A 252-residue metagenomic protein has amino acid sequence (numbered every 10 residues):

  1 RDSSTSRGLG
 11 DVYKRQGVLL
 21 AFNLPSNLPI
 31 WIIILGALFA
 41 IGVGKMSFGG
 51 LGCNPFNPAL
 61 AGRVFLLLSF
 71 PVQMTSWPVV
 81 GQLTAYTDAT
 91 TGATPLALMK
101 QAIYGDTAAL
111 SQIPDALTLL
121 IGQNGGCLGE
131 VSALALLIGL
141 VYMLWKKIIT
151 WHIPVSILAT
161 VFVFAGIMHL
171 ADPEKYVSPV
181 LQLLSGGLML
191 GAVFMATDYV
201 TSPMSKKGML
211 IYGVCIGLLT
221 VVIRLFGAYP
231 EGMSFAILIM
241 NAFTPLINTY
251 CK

Functional and structural regions predicted by a protein language model:
R1, G17-V18, F22, A37-G49 (+12 more regions): Transmembrane alpha-helical segments of multi-pass membrane transport proteins and ion-pumping complexes
R1, R15-S26, S111-G122, I138-K147 (+2 more regions): Short juxtamembrane and helix-loop transition motifs at transmembrane-helix boundaries in membrane proteins
D2-Y13: Single conserved hydrophobic/aromatic residue that forms the stacking wall/gate of nucleotide- or nucleobase-binding
K14-R15, W31-L35, A61, A133-L137 (+4 more regions): Hydrophobic alpha-helical transmembrane segments
N27-L35, Q123-A133, Y176-L188: Structural signature of hydrophobic alpha-helical transmembrane segments
G52-L137: Long hydrophobic alpha-helical segments that form multi-pass transmembrane helix bundles in integral membrane proteins
P55, A59, P179-G187, M209 (+1 more regions): Loop-to-transmembrane alpha-helix initiation sites
